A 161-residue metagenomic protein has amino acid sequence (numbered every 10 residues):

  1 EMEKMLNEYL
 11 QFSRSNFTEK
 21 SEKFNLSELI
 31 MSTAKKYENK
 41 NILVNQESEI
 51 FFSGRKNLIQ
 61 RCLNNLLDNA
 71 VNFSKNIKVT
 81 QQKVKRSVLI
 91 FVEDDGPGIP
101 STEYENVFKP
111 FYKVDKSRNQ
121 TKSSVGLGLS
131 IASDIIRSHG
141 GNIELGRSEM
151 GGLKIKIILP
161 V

Functional and structural regions predicted by a protein language model:
S15-E19, F51-G54: Conserved micro-motifs of the catalytic ATP-binding
L43-S53: Conserved catalytic submotifs in the C-terminal HATPase_c
N76-R86: Short beta-strand/loop element within the Bergerat-fold HATPase_c
D94: Acidic ATP/Mg2+-coordinating residue in the GHKL
I99-Y112: Short conserved segment of the HATPase_c
G128, A132: Short alpha-helical Gxxx[C/S/T] motif in the catalytic ATP-binding
